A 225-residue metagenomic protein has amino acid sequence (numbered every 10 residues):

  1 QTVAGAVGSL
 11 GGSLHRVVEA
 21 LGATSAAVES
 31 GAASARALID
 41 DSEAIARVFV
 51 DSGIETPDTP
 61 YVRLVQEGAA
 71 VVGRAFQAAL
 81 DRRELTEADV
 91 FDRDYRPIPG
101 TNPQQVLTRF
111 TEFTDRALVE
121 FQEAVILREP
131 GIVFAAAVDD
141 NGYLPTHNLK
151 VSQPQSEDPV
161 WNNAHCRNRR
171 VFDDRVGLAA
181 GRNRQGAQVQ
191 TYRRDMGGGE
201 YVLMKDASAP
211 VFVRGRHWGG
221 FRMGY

Functional and structural regions predicted by a protein language model:
Q1-V7, G11-L14, V18-L21, S25-V28 (+5 more regions): Hydrophobic interface positions of alpha-helical coiled-coils
D40-Y225: N-terminal membrane-sensor/transducer module of prokaryotic signaling receptors
